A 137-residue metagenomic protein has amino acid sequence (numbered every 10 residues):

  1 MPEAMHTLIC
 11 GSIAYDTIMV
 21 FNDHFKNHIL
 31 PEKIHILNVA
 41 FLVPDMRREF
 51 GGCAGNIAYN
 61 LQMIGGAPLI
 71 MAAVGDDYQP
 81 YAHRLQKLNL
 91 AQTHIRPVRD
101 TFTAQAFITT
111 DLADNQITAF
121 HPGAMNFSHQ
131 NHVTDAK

Functional and structural regions predicted by a protein language model:
P2-L69, P80: Glycine-rich phosphate/adenosyl-contacting loop at the front of the ribokinase-like
E3-H6, G65-A67, L90, T103-Q105 (+1 more regions): Short coil/turn connectors at secondary-structure junctions
S12, A72-D76, L112, H121: Cofactor-binding loop segments of dinucleotide-utilizing enzymes, especially the Rossmann-like FAD- and NAD(P)+-binding
D16, A67-T93: A glycine-rich beta-to-alpha transition motif near the start of alpha/beta enzyme domains, typified by
T17-I18, D77-P80, T103-Q105, I117: Short active-site-adjacent helix-start/loop capping segments
K26-N27, Q86-L90, D111-A113: Short, hinge-like loop/turn segments at secondary-structure boundaries
T93-D100, A106-K137: Conserved phosphate-binding/catalytic loop of the ribokinase/pfkB sugar-kinase fold
